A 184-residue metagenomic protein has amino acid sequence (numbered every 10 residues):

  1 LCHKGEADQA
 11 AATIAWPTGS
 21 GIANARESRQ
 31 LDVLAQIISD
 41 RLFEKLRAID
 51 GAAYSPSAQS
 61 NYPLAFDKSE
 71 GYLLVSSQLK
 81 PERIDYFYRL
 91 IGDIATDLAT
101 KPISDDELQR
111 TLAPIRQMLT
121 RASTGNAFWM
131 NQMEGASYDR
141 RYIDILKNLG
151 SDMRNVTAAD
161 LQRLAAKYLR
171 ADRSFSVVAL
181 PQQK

Functional and structural regions predicted by a protein language model:
L1, E44-K45, S60-P63, L149-G150 (+1 more regions): Generic recognition of flexible, low-complexity loop/linker segments
L1-R41: His/Glu-based metal-binding/catalytic segments typifying zinc-dependent metallopeptidases
Q9-G21, A25, R47-N155, R173-P181: M16 family metallopeptidases and their MPP-like homologs
Y168-D172: Short segments within alpha-helical structural elements
